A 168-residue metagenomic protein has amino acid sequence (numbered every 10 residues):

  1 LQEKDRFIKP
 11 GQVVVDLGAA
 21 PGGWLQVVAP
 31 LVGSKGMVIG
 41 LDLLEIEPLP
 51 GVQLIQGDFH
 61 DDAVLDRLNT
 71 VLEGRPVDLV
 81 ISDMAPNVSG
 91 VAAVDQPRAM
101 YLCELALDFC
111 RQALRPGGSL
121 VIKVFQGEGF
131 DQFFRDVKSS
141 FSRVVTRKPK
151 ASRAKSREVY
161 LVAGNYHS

Functional and structural regions predicted by a protein language model:
E3-P10, Q112-A113: Glycine-rich helix-loop-beta junction characteristic of Rossmann-like nucleotide cofactor-binding loops
P10-A20: Conserved class I S-adenosyl-L-methionine
Q12, G36, G118: Glycine-centered, small-residue-biased loops immediately flanking beta-strands in adenine/cofactor-binding cores
P21-S34: Conserved SAM-binding loop of SAM-dependent methyltransferases across substrates and taxa, primarily the Class I
A29, A99-P116: A short glycine-rich, Lys/Arg-flanked "PGG" loop and its adjoining helix->strand segment in the class I
L41-S89: S-adenosyl-L-methionine
P116-V124: Conserved beta-strand signature within the Rossmann-like core of class I S-adenosyl-L-methionine
G127-S168: Class I S-adenosyl-L-methionine
